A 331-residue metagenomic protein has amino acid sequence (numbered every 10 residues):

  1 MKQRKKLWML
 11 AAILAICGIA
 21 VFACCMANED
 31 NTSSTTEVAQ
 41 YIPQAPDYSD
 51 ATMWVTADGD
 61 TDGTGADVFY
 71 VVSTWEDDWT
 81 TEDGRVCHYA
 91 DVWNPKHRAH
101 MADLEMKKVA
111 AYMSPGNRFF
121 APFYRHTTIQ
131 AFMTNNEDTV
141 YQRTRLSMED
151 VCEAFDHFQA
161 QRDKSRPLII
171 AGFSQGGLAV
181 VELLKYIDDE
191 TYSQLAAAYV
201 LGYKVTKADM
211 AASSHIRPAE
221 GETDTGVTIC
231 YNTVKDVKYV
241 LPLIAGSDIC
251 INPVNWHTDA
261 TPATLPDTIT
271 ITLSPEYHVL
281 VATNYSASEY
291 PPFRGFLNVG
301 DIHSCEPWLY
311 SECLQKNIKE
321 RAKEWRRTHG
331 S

Functional and structural regions predicted by a protein language model:
K2-A11, A15, A20-M106, A111: Flexible, membrane-associating and regulatory peripheral segments of lipid-active enzymes
T64-A66, P115-F119, K164-P167, S193-A197: Loop/turn elements at helix/coil->beta-strand transitions in domains of secreted/extracellular proteins
D67-V71, F120-F123, I169-I170, A197-V200 (+1 more regions): Structural recognition of the beta-strand scaffold that forms the well-ordered cores of secreted hydrolase catalytic
V71-T74, F123-T127, F173-S174, V200-K204 (+1 more regions): Active-site-proximal beta-strand/loop segments in catalytic clefts of secreted hydrolases
V72-R166, P291-C305, S311-S331: Active-site catalytic motif of lipid deacylating hydrolases and related acyltransferases
T128-A131, G177-L178, V205-D209: Short, well-ordered, mixed-charge alpha-helical segments that flank or form enzyme active sites
S147-K164, K185-G330: Surface cap/lid and interfacial helix-loop subdomains adjacent to catalytic sites that gate substrate access
G172-G176, V180: Gly/Ala-rich beta-loop-alpha elbow adjacent to hydrolase catalytic centers
